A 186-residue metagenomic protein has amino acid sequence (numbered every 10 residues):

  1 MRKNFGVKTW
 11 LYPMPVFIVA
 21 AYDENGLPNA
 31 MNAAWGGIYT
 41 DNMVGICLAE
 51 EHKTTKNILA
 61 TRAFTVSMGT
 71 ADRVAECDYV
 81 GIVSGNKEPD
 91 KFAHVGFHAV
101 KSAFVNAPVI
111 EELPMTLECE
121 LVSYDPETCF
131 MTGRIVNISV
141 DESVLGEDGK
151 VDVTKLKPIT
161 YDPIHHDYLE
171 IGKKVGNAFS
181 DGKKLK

Functional and structural regions predicted by a protein language model:
M1-K186: Basic, polyanion-binding surface patches
